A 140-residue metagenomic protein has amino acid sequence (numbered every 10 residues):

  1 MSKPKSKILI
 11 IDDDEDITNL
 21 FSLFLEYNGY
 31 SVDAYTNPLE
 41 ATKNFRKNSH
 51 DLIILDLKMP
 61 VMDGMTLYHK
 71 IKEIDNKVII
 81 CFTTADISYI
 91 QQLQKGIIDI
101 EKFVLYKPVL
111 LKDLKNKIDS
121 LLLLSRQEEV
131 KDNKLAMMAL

Functional and structural regions predicted by a protein language model:
D12, D56: Active-site residues of response regulator receiver
E15-D33, D99: Two-component/phosphorelay signaling modules centered on CheY-like receiver
A34-L52: Acidic, metal-coordinating helix/loop segments flanking the phosphotransfer/catalytic sites of two-component signaling
T36-N37, D63-L67: Acidic catalytic/metal-coordinating carboxylates
M59: Receiver (REC) domain active-site loop signature in two-component systems and cognate sites in sensor histidine kinases
T66, I87-V104, K112, N116: Alpha4 helix (beta4-alpha4-beta5 surface) of REC/receiver domains from two-component response regulators
T83-T84: Hydrophobic/aromatic residues positioned on beta-strands within the core alpha/beta folds
V109-I118, L122, R126, V130: C-terminal output helix
